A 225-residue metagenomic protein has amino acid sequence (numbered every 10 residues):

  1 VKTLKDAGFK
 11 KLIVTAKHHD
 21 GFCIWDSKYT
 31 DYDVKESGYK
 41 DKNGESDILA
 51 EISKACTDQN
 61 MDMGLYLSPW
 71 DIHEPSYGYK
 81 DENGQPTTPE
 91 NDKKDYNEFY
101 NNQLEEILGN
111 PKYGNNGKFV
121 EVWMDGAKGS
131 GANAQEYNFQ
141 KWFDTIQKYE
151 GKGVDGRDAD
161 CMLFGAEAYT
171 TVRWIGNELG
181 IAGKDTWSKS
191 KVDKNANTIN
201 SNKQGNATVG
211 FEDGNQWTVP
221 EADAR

Functional and structural regions predicted by a protein language model:
V1-R225: Mature catalytic domains of secreted/periplasmic carbohydrate-active enzymes
